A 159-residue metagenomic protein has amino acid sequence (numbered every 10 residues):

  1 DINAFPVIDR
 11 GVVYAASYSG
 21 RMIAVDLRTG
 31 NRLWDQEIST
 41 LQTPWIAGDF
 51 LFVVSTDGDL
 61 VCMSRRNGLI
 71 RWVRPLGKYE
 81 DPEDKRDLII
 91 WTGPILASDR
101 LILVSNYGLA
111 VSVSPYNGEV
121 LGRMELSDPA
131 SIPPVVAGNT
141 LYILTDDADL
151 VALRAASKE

Functional and structural regions predicted by a protein language model:
D1-D26: Solenoidal tandem-repeat scaffolds enriched in leucines and small polar residues
D1-I8, N31-G48, V73-I95, L121-G138 (+1 more regions): Extracytoplasmic beta-rich repeat domains
I23, V61, V111-S112, V151: WD40 beta-propeller blade core
D26-T29, R65-N67, S114-G118, A155-K158: Short loop/turn segments that connect beta-strands within beta-propeller blades
T43, A47-M63: Acidic (E/D-rich), amphipathic helical modules within compact regulatory domains
